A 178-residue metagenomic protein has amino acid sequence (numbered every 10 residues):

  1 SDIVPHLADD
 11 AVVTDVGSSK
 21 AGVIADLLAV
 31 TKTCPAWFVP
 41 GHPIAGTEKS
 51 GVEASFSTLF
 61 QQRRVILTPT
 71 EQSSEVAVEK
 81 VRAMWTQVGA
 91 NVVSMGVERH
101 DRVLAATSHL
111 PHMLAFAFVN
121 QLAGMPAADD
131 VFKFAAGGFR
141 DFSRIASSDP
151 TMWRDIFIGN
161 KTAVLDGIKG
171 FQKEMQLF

Functional and structural regions predicted by a protein language model:
D2-E53: Rossmann-like NAD(P)(H) cofactor-binding subdomain of soluble oxidoreductases
V16, H42, T70, V92 (+1 more regions): Glycine- and other small-residue-rich loops at beta-strand/loop junctions that grip anionic moieties
K20, E48, S73-S74, V164: Alpha-helix N-cap/loop-to-helix initiation residues
T31, G89, Q172-M175: Structural signal for hydrophobic packing residues in well-ordered secondary-structure cores of soluble enzyme domains
T47-V65: Predominantly a Rossmann-like dinucleotide-binding segment in NAD(P)-dependent oxidoreductases
L59-R144: Internal alpha-helical scaffold of NAD(P)-dependent oxidoreductase catalytic cores
A128-F178: Interdomain hinge/lid region at the active-site interface of Rossmann-like NAD(P)-dependent oxidoreductases
